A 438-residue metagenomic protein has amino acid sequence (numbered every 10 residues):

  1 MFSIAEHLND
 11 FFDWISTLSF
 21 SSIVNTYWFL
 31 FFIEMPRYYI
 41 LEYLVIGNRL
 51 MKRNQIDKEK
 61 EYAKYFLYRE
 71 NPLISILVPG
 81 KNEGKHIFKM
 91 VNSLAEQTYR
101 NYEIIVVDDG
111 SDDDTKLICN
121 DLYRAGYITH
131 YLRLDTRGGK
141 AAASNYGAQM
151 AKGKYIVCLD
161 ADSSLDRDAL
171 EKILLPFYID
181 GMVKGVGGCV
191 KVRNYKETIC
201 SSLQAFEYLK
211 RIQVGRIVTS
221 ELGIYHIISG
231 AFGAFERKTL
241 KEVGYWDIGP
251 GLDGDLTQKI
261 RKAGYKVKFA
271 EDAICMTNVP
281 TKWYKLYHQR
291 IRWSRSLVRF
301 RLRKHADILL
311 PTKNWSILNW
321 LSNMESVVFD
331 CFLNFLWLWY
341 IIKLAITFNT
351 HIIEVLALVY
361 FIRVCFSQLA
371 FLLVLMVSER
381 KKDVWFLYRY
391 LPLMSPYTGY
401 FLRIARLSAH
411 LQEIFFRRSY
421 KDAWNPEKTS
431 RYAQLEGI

Functional and structural regions predicted by a protein language model:
F2-I4, D10, I40-N71, A306-L321 (+1 more regions): Juxtamembrane C-terminal module of membrane proteins
L41, R124-G126, H130-R133, G139-A143 (+5 more regions): Long helical/loop segments within the catalytic core of UDP-sugar-dependent glycosyltransferases, especially the large
E59-K60, N82-E96: Short, well-formed alpha-helical segments that are part of the catalytic scaffolds of diverse glycosyltransferases
P72-S75, E103, K241, D255: Cell-envelope/extracellular polymer assembly enzymes that use nucleotide-activated donors
F88, D113-D121, D168: Acidic helix N-cap motif at the loop->helix transition within catalytic regions of sugar-transfer enzymes
S93, R100, D108-L117, T136: A conserved acidic beta->alpha catalytic loop
D160-S164: The conserved acidic donor/metal-binding loop of glycosyltransferases
I248, T257-M276: Catalytic donor-sugar/metal-binding loop of nucleotide-sugar-dependent glycosyltransferases
